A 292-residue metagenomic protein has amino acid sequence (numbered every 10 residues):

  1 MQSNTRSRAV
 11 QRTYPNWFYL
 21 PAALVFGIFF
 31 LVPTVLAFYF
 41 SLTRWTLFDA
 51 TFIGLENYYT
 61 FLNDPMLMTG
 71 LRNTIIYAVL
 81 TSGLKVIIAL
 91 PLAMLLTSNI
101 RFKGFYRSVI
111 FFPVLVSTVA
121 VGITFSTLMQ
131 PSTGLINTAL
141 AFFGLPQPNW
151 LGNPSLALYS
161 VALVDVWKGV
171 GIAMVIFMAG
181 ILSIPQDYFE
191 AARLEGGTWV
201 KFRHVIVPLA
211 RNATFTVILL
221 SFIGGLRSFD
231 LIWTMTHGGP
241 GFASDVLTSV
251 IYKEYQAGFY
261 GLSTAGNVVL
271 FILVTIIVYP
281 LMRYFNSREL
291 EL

Functional and structural regions predicted by a protein language model:
M1-Q11: Short, Lys/Arg-rich, polar N-terminal cytosolic tail immediately upstream of the first transmembrane signal-anchor
V10-L292: A structural signal for multi-pass alpha-helical bundles of membrane permease subunits that mediate small-molecule
